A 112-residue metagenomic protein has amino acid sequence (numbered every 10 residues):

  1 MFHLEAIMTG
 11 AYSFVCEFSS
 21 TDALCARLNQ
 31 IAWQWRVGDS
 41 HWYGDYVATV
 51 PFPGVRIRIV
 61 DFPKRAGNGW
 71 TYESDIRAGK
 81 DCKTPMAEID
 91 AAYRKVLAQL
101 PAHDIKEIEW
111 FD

Functional and structural regions predicted by a protein language model:
M1-A32: Short, extreme N-terminal segment that most often corresponds to the first beta-strand
F2, Q34-K80: Short, intrinsically disordered low-complexity segments
L4, N29-S40, A102-W110: Short secondary-structure junctions
Y12, Y43-Y46, Y72, Y93 (+1 more regions): Sequence-level detector for tyrosine residue identity
S19-A23, K64, D81-K83: Generic "edge-of-domain/loop-turn" microfeature
R27-N29, Y72-E73, A87-I89: Surface-exposed beta-strand edges and their flanking turn/coil or helix-capping segments
A78-D112: Intrinsically disordered, low-complexity regulatory regions enriched in serine/threonine/proline and acidic residues
